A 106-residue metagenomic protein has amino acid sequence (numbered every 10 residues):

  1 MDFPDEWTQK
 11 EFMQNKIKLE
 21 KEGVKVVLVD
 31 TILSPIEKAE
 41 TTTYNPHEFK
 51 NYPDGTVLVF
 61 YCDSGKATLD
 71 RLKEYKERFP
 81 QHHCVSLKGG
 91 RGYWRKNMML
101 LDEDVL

Functional and structural regions predicted by a protein language model:
M1-K38, L106: Flexible, polar/low-complexity N-terminal or interdomain linker segments that lie immediately upstream of folded
V27, E40, H83-V85: Conserved beta-strand segments of alpha/beta enzyme cores
E37, K96-M98: N-terminal beta-loop-helix "entrance" segment that forms/cooperates in small-molecule cofactor or anionic ligand
A39-N45: Compositionally biased low-complexity segments enriched in polar/charged residues
P46-K96: Catalytic cysteine-centered active loop of the rhodanese-like fold, especially the PTP/DSP P-loop
M98-L106: Active-site neighborhoods of enzymes that stabilize oxyanions during catalysis
